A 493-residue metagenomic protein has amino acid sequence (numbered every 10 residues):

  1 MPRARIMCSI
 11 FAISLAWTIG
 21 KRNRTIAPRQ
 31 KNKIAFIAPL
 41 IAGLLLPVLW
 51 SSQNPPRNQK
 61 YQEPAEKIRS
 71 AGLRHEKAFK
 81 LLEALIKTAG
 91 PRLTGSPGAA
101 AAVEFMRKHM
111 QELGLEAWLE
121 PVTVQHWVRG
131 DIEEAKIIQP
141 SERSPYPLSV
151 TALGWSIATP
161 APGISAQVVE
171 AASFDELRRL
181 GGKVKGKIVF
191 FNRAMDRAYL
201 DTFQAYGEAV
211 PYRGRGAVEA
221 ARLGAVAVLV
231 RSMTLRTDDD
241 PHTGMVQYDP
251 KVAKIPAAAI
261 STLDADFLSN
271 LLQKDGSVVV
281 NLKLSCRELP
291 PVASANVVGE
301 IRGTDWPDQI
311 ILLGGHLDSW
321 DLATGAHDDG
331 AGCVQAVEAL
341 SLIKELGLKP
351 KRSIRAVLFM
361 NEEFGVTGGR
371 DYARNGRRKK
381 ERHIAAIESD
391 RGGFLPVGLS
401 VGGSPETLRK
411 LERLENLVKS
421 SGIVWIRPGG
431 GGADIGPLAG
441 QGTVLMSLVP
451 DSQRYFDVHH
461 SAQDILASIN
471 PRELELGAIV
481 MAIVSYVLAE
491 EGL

Functional and structural regions predicted by a protein language model:
G43-Q59: Bacterial Sec-dependent signal peptides at the C-terminal "C-region" and cleavage site
P55-P64, E83, K87-L200: Noncatalytic luminal/extracellular "stalk/propeptide" segments of secretory-pathway proteins
P56-S96, V122, I132, D240-M245 (+3 more regions): N-terminal capping segment at the start of a domain
Q62-P64, I138-S141, S149-G182, V246-A326 (+1 more regions): Soluble metallo-hydrolase cores and metallopeptidase-like ectodomains found primarily in the secretory/periplasmic
L73, A166, I255-I260, A265-F267 (+3 more regions): Metal-dependent peptidase/peptidase-like ectodomains
K80, S341-T367: Short helix-loop-beta-strand segments that form the rim/entrance of peptidase-like active sites
G95-S96, Y146-P256, T324, G422-I423: Extracellular/luminal Protease-associated
S341, E345, F456-L493: His/Asp/Glu-rich mid-to-C-terminal helical/loop segments that flank catalytic regions of hydrolases
